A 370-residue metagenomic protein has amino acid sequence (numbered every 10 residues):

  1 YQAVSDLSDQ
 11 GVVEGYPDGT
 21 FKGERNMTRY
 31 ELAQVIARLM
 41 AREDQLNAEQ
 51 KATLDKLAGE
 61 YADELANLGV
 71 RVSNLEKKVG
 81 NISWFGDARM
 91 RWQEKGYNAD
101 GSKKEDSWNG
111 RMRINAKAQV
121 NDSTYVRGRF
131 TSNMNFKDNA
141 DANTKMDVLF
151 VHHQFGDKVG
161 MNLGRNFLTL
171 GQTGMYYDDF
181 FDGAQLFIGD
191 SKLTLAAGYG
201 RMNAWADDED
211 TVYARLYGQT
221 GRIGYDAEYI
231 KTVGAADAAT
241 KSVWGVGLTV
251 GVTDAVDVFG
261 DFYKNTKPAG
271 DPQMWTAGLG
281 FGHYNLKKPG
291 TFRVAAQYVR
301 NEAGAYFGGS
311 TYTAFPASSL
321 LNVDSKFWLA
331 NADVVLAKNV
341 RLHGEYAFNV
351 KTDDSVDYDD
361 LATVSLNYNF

Functional and structural regions predicted by a protein language model:
Y1-R89: N-terminal periplasmic/intermembrane-space "pro-region" immediately following the signal or transit peptide
E14, L46-N47, K51, N121 (+5 more regions): Short, structured coil/loop segments at alpha-helix boundaries
T20-N26, V72, R91-S107, F136-D141 (+3 more regions): Outer-membrane beta-barrel pore domains
N26, N81-S83, D87-Q93, K103-D226 (+2 more regions): Outer membrane beta-barrel
E31, L39, Q45, Q50 (+9 more regions): Generic alpha-helical propensity signal that fires on short helical segments and nearby coil/disordered stretches
